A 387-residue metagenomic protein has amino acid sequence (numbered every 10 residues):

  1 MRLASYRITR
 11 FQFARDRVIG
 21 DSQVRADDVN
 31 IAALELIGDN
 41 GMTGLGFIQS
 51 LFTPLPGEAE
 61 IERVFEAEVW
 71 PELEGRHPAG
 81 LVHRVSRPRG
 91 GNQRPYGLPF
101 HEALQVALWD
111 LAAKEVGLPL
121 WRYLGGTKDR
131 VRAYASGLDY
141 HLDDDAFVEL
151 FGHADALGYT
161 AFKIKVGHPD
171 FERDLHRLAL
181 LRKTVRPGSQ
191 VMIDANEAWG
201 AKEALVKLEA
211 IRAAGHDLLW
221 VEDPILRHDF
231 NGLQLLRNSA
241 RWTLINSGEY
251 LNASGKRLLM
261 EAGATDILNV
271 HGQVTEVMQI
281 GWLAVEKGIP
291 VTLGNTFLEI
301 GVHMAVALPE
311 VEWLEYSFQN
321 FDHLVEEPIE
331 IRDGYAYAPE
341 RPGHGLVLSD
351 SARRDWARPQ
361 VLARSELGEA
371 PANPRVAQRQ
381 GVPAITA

Functional and structural regions predicted by a protein language model:
M1-L45, Q49-T53, D322, R375-A387: Structured beta-strand/loop patches that form or line metal/cofactor-binding pockets in enzymes
L3, L34, G41, L104 (+8 more regions): Conserved, mostly hydrophobic/aromatic
S5, I37-E115, Q380-T386: Metal- or metallocofactor-binding catalytic centers and their adjacent structured scaffolds across diverse enzyme
Y6-F13, T296-A387: Flexible C-terminal active-site loop/helix
Y96-P99, A103-Y140: Glycine-rich, aromatic-flanked loop segments that form ligand/cofactor-binding clefts across common enzyme folds
R130-A146, V166-G167, A195-A201, N246: Active-site mouth loops of central-metabolism enzymes
H153-F162: Catalytic domains of carbohydrate-active enzymes, especially glycoside hydrolases
P169-G294, M304: Catalytic core of soluble alpha/beta enzymes
